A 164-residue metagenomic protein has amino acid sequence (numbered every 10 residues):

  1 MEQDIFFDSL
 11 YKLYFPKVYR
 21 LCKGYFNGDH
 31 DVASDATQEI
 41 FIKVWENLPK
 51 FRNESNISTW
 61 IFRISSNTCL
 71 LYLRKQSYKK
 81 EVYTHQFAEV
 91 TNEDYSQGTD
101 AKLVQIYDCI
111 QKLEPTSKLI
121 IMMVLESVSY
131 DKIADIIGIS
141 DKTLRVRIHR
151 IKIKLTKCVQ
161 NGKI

Functional and structural regions predicted by a protein language model:
M1-S9, Y19-E39, K50-R52, N161-I164: Short, charged helix-capping/linker segments at alpha-helix termini
D35-I42, S55-N67: Structural recognition of an alpha-helix C-terminal capping motif at a helix-to-coil junction
I40, I64, I120-I121, I133-A134 (+1 more regions): Hydrophobic positions on the alpha-helical face of helix-turn-helix-like DNA-binding modules
K50-R52, R63-Y83, T99, R150: Arg/Lys-rich amphipathic alpha helix in sigma70-family domain 2
L71, Y78-L103, S129-Y130, I164: Internal acidic/polar
Q105-L113: Short amphipathic alpha-helical boundary/capping segments
K112-K132, I136, N161: Short amphipathic alpha helix immediately N-terminal
I137-N161: DNA-recognition helix of helix-turn-helix
